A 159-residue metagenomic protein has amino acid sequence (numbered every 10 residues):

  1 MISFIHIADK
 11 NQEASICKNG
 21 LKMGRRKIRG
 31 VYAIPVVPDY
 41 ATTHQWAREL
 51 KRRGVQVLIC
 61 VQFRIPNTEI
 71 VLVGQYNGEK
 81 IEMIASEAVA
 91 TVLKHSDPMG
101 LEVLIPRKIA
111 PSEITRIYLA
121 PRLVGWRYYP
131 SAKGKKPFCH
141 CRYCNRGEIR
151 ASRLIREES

Functional and structural regions predicted by a protein language model:
M1-I34, D39, Q45-R48: ADP-ribose/NAD+-binding catalytic cleft of ART/PARP-like enzymes
R26-R29, P38-S159: Conserved NAD+-utilizing ADP-ribose enzyme module
